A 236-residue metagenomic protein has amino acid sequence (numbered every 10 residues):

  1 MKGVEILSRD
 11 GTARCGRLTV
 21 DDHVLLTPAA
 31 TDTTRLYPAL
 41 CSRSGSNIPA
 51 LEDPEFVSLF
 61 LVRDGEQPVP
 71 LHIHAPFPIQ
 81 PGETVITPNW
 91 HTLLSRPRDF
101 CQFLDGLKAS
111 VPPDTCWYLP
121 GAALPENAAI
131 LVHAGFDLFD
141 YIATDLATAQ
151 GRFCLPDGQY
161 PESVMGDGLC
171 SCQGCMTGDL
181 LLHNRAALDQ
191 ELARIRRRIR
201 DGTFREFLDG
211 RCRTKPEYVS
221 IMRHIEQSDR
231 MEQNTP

Functional and structural regions predicted by a protein language model:
M1-H74: Non-catalytic, usually N-terminal nucleic-acid engagement modules in DNA/RNA processing proteins
M1-R17, L25, A29-T31, L169-P236: C-terminal extensions of enzymes
I48-L51, A128, R205: Internal amphipathic alpha-helical segments of the cytochrome P450 catalytic fold
L51, C101-K108, R185, L192: Generic structural signal for well-ordered alpha-helices, preferentially at hydrophobic/aromatic core positions
L61-M176: Glycine-rich phosphate/ribose-binding loops and adjacent secondary-structure elements that form binding surfaces
